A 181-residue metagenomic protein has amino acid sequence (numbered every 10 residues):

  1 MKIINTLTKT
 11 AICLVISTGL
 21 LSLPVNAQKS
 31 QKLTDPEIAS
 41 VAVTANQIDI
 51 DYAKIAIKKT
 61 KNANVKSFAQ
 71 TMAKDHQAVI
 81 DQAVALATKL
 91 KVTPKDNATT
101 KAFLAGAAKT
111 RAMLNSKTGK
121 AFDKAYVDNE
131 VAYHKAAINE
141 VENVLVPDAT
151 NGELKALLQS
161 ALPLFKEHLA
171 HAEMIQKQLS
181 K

Functional and structural regions predicted by a protein language model:
K2-V15, G19-K181: His/Met- and acidic-residue-enriched segments that coordinate or traffic transition-metal cofactors and support
